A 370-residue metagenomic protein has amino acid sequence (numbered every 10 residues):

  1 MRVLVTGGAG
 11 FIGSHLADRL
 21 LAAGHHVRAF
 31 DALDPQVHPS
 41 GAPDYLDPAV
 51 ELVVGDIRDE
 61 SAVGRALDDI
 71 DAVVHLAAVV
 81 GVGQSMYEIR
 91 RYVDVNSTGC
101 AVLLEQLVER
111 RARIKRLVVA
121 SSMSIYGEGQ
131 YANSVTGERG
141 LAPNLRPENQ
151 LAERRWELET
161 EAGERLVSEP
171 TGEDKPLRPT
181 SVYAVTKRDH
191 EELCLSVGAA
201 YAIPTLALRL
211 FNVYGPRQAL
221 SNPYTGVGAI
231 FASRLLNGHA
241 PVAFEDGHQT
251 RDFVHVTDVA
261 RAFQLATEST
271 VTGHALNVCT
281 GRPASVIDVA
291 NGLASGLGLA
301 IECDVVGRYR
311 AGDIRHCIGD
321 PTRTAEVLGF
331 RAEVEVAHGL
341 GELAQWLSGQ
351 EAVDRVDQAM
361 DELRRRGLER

Functional and structural regions predicted by a protein language model:
M1-F211: N-terminal Rossmann-like NAD(P)+-binding domain of SDR-like oxidoreductases, especially those catalyzing
A22, V336-R370: Amphipathic terminal alpha-helices
S85, L158-S181, T205, R209-L220 (+2 more regions): A conserved pocket-lining segment of Rossmann-fold NAD(P)-dependent short-chain dehydrogenase/reductase
C100-A101, R188-L195, G228-A232, R261 (+1 more regions): Conserved active-site helix of classical SDR/Rossmann-fold NAD(P)-dependent CH-OH oxidoreductases
R188, Y201, V213-A229, H239 (+5 more regions): Glycine/proline-rich active-site loop of Rossmann-fold NAD(P)-dependent oxidoreductases
D246, A275-L276, S285-N291, G298-H316 (+1 more regions): C-terminal "lid/loop" region of Rossmann-like NAD(P)-dependent oxidoreductases
V256, Y309-H338, E342, A352: Conserved C-terminal active-site "lid" loop/helix of NAD(P)H-dependent oxidoreductases that clamps the redox cofactor
V259, F263, V278, V289 (+2 more regions): Non-catalytic, hydrophobic alpha-helical segments
